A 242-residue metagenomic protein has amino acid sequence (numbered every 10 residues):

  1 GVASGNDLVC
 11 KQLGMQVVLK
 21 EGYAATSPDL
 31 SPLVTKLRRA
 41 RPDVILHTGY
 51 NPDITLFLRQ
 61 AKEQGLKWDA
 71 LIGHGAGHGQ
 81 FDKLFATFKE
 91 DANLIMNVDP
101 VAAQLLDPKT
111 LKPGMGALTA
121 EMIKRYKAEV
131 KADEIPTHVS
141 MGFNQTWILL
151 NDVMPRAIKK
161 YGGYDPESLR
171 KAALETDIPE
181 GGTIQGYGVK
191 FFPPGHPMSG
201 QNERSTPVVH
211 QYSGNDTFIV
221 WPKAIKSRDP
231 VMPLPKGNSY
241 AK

Functional and structural regions predicted by a protein language model:
G1-Q64, P113, A117: Extracellular/periplasmic Venus flytrap/periplasmic-binding protein
G1-V2, G22-D29, L46-D53, G73 (+4 more regions): Extracytoplasmic/periplasmic, Sec-exported soluble proteins
N6, L37, I45, F57 (+5 more regions): Residue-level signal for nonpolar/aromatic packing positions in well-ordered secondary structure
D7-M15, T35-P42, R59-L66, A86 (+3 more regions): Sec-exported extracytoplasmic/periplasmic mature domains
V18-K20, V44-G49, D69-G75, L94-V98 (+1 more regions): Structural recognition of the beta-strand scaffold that forms the well-ordered cores of secreted hydrolase catalytic
Y23-P28, Y50-T55, A76-F81, P100-L105 (+2 more regions): Solvent-exposed loop/turn segments at secondary-structure junctions within structured extracellular/periplasmic domains
A61-Q145, K223-S227, P235-A241: Extracellular/periplasmic periplasmic-binding protein-like sensory domains
E129-S140, N151-V220: Segments of small-molecule ligand-sensing domains
